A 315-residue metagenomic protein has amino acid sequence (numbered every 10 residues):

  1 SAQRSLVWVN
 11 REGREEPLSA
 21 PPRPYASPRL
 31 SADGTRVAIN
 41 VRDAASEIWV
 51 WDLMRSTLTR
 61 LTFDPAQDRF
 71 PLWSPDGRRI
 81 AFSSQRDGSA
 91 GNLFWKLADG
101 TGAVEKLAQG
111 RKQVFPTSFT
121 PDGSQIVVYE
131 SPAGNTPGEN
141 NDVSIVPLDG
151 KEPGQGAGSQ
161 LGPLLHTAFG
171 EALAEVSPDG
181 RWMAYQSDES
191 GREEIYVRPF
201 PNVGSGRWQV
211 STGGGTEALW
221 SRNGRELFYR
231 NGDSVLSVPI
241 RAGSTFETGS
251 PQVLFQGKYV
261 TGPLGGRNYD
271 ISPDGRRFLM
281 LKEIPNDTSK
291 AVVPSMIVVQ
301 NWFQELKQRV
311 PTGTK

Functional and structural regions predicted by a protein language model:
S1-P17, R36, N40-R60, R69-F70 (+10 more regions): Beta-propeller blade-edge and WD-like acidic-aromatic loop motif
A2-R4, R23-L30: Beta-strand-rich domains and repeat architectures in extracellular enzymes and scaffolds, especially beta-propellers
L18-R23, T62-P65, L107-R111, L164-A168 (+2 more regions): Surface loop/turn motifs at the tips and blade-to-blade linkers of beta-strand repeat domains
G170-E171, R207-L219, S250-I271: Conserved blade-ending motifs and adjacent loop-strand segments that build the rim/top face of beta-propeller domains
E217-L227: A contiguous pocket-lining binding segment that forms or flanks enzyme active sites
G275-K282: Exposed loop and linker-edge segments at protein-protein interfaces
